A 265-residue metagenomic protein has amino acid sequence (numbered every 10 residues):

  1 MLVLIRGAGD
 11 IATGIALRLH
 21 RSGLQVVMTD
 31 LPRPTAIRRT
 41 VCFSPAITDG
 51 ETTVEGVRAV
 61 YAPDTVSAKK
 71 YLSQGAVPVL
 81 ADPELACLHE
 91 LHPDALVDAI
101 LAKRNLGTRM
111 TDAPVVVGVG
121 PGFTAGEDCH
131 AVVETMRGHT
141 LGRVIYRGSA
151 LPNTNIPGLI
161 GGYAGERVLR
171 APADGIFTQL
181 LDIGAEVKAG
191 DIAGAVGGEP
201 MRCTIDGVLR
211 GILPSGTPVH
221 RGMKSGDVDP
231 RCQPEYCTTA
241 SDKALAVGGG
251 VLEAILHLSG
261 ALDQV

Functional and structural regions predicted by a protein language model:
M1-V265: Well-ordered secondary-structure scaffolds
